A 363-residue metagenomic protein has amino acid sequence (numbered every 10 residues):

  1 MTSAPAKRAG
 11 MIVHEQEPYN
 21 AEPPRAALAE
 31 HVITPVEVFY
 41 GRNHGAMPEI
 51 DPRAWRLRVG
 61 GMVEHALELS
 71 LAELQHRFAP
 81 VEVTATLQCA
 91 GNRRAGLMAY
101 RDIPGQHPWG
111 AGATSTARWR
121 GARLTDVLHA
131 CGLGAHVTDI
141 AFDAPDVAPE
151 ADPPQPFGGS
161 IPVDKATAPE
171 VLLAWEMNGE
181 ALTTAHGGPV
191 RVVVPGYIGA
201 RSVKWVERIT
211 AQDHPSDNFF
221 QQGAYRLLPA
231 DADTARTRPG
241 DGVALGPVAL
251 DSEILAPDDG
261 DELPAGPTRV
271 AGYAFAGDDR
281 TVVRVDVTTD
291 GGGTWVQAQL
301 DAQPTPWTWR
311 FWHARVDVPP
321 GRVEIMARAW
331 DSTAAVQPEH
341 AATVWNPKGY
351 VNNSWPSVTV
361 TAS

Functional and structural regions predicted by a protein language model:
T2-S363: Structured, non-membrane catalytic/scaffold regions adjacent to prosthetic-group chemistry
